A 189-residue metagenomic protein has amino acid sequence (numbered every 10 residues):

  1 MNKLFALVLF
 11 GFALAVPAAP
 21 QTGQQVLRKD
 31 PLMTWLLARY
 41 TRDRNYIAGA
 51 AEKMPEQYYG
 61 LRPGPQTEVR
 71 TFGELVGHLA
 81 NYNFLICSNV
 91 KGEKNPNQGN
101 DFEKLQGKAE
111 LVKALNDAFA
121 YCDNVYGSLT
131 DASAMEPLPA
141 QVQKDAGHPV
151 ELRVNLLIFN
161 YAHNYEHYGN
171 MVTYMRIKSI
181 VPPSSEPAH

Functional and structural regions predicted by a protein language model:
M1-L4: Positively charged n-region of N-terminal signal peptides that target proteins for export
A6-A15: Bacterial N-terminal signal peptides
V16-P20: Sec/Tat signal peptide C-region and signal peptidase I cleavage site
T22-R42: Short N-terminal segments immediately surrounding and downstream of signal-peptide cleavage
L37-T41, N45-A48, Y59-N100, V142-H189: Short, contiguous alpha-helical
Y46, A50-A51, C87, A118-Y121 (+1 more regions): Well-ordered alpha-helical scaffold segments within catalytic/enzyme domains
P55-Y59, K91, G127, D131-A134: Short, flexible helix-adjacent loops and helix caps
K104-Q141, V150-H167: Acidic/histidine-rich alpha-helical segments that form the ligand environment of transition-metal centers
